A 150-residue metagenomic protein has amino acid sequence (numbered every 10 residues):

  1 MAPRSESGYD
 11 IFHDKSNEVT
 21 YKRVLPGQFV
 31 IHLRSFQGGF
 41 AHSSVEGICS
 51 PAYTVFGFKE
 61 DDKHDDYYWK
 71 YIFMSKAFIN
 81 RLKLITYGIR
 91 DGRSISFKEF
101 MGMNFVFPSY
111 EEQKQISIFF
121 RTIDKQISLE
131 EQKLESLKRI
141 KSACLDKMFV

Functional and structural regions predicted by a protein language model:
M1-V150: Feature detects amphipathic, helix-rich regulatory segments
